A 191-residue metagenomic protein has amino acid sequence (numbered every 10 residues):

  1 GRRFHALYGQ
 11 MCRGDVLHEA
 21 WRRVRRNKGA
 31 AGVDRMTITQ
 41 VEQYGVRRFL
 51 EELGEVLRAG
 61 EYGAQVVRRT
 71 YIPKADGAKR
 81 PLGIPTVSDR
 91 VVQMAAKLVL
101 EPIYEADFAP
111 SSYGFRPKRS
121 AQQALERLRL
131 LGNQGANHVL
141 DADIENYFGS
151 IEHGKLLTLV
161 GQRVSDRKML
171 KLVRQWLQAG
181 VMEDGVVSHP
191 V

Functional and structural regions predicted by a protein language model:
G1-R47: Non-catalytic, polymerase-adjacent accessory regions of viral genome-replication enzymes
G9-C12, R25-R26, A30, E101 (+2 more regions): Amphipathic alpha-helical interaction elements
A20-V24, A95, L172-L177: Short alpha-helical scaffolding segments that buttress acidic/His motifs in well-ordered protein cores
G32, R80-G83, D143: Residue-level detector of functionally special positions within alpha-helical transmembrane segments of multi-pass
Q40-V41, P73-K79: Intrinsically disordered, low-complexity linear regions
V41-E42, I84-V87, G114-R119: Conserved, non-catalytic sequence blocks in retroelement Pol enzymes and Pol-derived host proteins
F49-E52, V56-Y71, A75, V99 (+1 more regions): Conserved polymerase palm-domain catalytic core
K79-F108: Conserved pre-motif C helix in the palm subdomain of viral-like polymerases
